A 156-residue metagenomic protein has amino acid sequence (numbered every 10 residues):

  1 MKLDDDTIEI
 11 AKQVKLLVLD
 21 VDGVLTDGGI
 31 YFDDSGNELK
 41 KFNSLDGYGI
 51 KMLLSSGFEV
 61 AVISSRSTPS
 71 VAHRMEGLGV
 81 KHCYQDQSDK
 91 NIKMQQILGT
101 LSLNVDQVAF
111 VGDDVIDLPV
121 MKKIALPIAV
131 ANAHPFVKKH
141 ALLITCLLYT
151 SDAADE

Functional and structural regions predicted by a protein language model:
M1-L19: Non-catalytic pre-domain segments flanking phosphatase-related domains
L17, V60, C83, P127-A129 (+1 more regions): Short, well-ordered beta-strand core segments
L25-S55: A positional/architectural concept
I50-R74, Q85: Substrate-recognition element of Asp-dependent hydrolases with the DxDx(T/V) motif
L53, M75, M121, A154: Residue-level signal for inorganic ion chemistry
N91-L118: Conserved Lys-Pro-Asp/Glu-containing loop-to-beta segment of HAD-superfamily phosphomonoesterases, centered on
V111-C146: Acidic, Mg2+-coordinating phosphoryl-transfer loop and its flanking beta/alpha structural elements, shared across
Y149-D155: Conserved small/polar residues in nucleotide/adenosyl-binding loops
